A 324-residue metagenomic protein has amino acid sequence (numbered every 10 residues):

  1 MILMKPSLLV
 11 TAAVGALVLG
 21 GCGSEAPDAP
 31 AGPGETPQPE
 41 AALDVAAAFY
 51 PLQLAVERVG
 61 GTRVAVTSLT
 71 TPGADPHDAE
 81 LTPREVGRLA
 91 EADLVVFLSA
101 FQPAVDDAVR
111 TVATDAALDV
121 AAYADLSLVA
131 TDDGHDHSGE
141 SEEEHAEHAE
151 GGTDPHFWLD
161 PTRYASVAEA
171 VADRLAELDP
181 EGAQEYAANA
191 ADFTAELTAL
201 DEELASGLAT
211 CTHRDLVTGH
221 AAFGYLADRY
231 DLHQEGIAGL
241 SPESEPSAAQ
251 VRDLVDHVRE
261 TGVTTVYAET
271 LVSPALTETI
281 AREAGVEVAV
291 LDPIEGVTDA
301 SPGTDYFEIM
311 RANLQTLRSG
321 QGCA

Functional and structural regions predicted by a protein language model:
I2-A324: Extracytoplasmic metal-acquisition and chelation regions
